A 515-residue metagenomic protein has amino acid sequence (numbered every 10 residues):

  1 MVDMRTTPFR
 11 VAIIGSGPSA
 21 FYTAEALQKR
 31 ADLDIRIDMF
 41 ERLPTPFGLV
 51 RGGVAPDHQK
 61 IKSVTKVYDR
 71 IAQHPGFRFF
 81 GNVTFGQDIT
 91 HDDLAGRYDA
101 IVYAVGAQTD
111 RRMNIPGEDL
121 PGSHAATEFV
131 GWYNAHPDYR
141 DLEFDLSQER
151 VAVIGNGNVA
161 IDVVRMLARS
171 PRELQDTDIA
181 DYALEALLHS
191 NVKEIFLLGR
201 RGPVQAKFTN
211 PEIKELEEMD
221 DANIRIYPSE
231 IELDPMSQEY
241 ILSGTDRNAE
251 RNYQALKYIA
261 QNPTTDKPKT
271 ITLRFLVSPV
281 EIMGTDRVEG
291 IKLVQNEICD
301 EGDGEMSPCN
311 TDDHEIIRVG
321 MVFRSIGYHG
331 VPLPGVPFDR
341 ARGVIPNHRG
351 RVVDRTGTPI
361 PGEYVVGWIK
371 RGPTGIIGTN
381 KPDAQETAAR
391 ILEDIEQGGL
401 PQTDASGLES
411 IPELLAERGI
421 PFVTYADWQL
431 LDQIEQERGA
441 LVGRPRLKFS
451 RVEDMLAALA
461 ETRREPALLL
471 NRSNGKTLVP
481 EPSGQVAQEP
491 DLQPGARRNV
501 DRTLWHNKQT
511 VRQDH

Functional and structural regions predicted by a protein language model:
T6-G17, Q148-I154: Beta1/beta-strand and adjacent pyrophosphate-binding region of the FAD-binding site in flavoprotein oxidoreductases
V11-D32, V163-V164: N-terminal Rossmann-like FAD-binding beta1-loop-alpha1 element of flavoenzymes
A31, I35-R36, I161, R165-E315 (+3 more regions): Dinucleotide-binding/catalytic capping subdomain of oxidoreductase cores
R36, P44-A100, Y253-K267, T272: N-terminal Rossmann-like dinucleotide/flavin-binding domain of flavoprotein oxidoreductases that bind FAD/FMN
A100, A104-R111, G157-N158, V319-P332: Glycine-/small-residue-rich beta->alpha transition segments that form the dinucleotide
D110-H189, I345-V353: Glycine-rich dinucleotide-binding loop and its adjacent helix/turn
G122-R140, I282-M283, R287, C299-R371: FAD-site-proximal beta/loop scaffold in flavoenzymes
V352, T356-G484, E489, Q493-H515: C-terminal, flexible cofactor-proximal segment of oxidoreductases
